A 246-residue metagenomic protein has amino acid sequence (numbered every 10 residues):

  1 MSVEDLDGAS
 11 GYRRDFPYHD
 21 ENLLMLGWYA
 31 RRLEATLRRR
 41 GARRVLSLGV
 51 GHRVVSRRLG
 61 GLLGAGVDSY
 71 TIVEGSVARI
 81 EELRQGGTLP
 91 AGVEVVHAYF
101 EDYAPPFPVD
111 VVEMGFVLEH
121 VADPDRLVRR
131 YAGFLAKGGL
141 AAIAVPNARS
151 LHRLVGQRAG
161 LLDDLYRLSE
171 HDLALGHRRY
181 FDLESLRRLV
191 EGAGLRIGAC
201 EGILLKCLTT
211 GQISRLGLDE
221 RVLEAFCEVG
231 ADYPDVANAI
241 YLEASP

Functional and structural regions predicted by a protein language model:
M1, S245-P246: C-terminal end-of-chain micro-motif
M1-F107, V111-G115, V128, A237-I240: Conserved N-terminal segment of class I S-adenosyl-L-methionine
G11, V93-V96, G138, A174 (+1 more regions): Preference for short coil/turn "hinge" residues that link or interrupt alpha-helices
F16, D20-E21, A122-G133, L140-S245: S-adenosyl-L-methionine-dependent methyltransferase catalytic module, highlighting the catalytic core
A30-E34, F134-G139: N-terminal subdomain of nucleotide-sugar transferases
F116-H120: A short His-aromatic
